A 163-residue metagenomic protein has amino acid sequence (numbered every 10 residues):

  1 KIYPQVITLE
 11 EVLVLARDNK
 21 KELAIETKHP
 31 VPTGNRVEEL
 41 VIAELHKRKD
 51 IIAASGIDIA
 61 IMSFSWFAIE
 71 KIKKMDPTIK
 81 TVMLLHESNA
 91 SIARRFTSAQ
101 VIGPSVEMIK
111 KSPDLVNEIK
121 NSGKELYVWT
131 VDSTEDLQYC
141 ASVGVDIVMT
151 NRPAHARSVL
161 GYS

Functional and structural regions predicted by a protein language model:
K1-T78, M83, P104, K120-S122: Metal-dependent phosphodiesterase/phospholipase catalytic core, i.e., the His/Asp/Glu-rich active-site region
I2, K80-S163: C-terminal active-site rim and adjoining tail of enzyme catalytic domains
